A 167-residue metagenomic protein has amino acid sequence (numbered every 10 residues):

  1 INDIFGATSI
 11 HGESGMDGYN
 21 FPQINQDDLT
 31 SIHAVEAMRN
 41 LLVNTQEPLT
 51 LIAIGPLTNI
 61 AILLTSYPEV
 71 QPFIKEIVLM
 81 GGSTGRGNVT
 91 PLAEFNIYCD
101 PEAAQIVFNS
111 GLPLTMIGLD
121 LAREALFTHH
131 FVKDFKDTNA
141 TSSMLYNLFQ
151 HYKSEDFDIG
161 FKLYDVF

Functional and structural regions predicted by a protein language model:
I1-F167: N-terminal acidic, glycine/proline-rich low-complexity segments
